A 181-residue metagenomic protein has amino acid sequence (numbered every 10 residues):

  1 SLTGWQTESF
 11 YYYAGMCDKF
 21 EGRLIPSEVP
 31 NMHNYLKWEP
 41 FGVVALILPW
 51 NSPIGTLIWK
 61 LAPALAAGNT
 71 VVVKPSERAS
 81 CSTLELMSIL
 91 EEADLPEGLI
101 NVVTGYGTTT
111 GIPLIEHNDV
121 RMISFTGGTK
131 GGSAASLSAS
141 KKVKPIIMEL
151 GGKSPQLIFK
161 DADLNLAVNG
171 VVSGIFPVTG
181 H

Functional and structural regions predicted by a protein language model:
S1-E21: Long amphipathic alpha-helix in the N-terminal Rossmann-like dinucleotide-binding domain of NAD(P)-dependent
F10, G68, I100, I123 (+1 more regions): Residue-level signal for inorganic ion chemistry
R23-E97, R121, V143: Conserved small-residue-rich beta-alpha loop and adjacent elements that most often cradle the phosphate/pyrophosphate
H33-N34, N101-S124: A structured beta-alpha segment of the ubiquitous adenosine-cofactor-binding alpha/beta core
P63-L65, L114, S138: Hydrophobic/aromatic ligand-binding patch that stacks against planar heteroaromatic rings of cofactors or nucleotides
N69, K74-S76, T104, T126 (+1 more regions): Short beta->alpha connector loops at strand-helix junctions that form conserved, small/polar/Pro-enriched
V73, A79, T104, I147-M148 (+1 more regions): Hydrophobic residues in well-ordered beta-strands that form the structural core
M122, K130-H181: ALDH superfamily catalytic-core signature
